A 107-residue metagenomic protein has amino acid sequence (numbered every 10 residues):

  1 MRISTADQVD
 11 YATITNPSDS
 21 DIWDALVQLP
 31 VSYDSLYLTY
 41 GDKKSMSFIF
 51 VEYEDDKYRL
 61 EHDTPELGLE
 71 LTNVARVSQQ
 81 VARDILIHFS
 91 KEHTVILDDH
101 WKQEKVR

Functional and structural regions predicted by a protein language model:
M1-R107: Acidic, proline/glycine-rich low-complexity IDRs
